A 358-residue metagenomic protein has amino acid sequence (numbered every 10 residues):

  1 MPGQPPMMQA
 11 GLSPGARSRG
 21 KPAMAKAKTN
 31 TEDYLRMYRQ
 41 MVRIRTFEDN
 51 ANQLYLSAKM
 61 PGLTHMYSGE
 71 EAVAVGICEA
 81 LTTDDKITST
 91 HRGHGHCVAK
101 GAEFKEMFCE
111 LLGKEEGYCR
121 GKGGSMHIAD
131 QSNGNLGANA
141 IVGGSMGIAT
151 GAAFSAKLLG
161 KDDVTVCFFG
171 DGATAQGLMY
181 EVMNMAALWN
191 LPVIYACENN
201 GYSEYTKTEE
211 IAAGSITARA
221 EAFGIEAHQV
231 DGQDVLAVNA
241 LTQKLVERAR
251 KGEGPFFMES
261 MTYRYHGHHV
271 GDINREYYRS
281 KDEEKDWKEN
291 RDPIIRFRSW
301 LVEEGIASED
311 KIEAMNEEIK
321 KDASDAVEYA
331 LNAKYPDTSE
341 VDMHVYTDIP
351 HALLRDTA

Functional and structural regions predicted by a protein language model:
P2, P6-V73, I273-E276, K281-A358: Conserved acidic/glycine
D49-N52, S57-W189, K207-A213, T217 (+1 more regions): Cofactor-binding active-site loop characterized by glycine-rich and histidine/acidic residues
H91, S260-T262, V345: A general secondary-structure junction signal
C97-A99, Y205, H268, E340: Short acidic, gly/pro-rich beta-turn/loop elements at beta-sheet edges and active-site/ligand-binding grooves
M126-H127, Q229, V345-Y346: Generic preference for hydrophobic/aromatic residues in regular secondary structure cores
G134-N332: Glycine-rich ThDP/TPP pyrophosphate-binding loop and its adjacent helix/strand module within ThDP-dependent enzymes
